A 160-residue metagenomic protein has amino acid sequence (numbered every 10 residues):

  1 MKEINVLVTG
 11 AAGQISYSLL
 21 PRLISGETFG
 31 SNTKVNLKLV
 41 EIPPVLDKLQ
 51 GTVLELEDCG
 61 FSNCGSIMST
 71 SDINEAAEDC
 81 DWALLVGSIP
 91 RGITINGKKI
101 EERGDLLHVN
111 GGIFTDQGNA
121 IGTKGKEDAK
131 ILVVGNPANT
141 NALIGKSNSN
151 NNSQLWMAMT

Functional and structural regions predicted by a protein language model:
V8-A12, L20: N-terminal Rossmann NAD(P)H-binding glycine-rich loop of SDR-like oxidoreductase domains
A11, I42, N136: Cofactor-binding loop segments of dinucleotide-utilizing enzymes, especially the Rossmann-like FAD- and NAD(P)+-binding
Y17: Residues forming the Rossmann-fold NAD(P)(H) cofactor-binding site
S25-C80, I89-R91, I95-N96: Conserved N-terminal Rossmann-fold NAD(P) cofactor-binding segment
A77-F114: Short acidic, low-complexity segments enriched in Ser/Thr/Gly/Pro
E101-T160: Rossmann-like NAD(P)(H) cofactor-binding subdomain of soluble oxidoreductases
